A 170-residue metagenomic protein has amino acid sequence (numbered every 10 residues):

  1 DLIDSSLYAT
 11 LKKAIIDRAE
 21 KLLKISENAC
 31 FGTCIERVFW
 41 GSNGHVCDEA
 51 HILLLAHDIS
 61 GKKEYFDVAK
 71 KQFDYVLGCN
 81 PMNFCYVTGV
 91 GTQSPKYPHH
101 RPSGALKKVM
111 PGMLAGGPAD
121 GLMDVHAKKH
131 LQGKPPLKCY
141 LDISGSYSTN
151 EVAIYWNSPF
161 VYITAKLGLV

Functional and structural regions predicted by a protein language model:
D1-E27, E36-V170: Aromatic (Trp/Tyr) and acidic
